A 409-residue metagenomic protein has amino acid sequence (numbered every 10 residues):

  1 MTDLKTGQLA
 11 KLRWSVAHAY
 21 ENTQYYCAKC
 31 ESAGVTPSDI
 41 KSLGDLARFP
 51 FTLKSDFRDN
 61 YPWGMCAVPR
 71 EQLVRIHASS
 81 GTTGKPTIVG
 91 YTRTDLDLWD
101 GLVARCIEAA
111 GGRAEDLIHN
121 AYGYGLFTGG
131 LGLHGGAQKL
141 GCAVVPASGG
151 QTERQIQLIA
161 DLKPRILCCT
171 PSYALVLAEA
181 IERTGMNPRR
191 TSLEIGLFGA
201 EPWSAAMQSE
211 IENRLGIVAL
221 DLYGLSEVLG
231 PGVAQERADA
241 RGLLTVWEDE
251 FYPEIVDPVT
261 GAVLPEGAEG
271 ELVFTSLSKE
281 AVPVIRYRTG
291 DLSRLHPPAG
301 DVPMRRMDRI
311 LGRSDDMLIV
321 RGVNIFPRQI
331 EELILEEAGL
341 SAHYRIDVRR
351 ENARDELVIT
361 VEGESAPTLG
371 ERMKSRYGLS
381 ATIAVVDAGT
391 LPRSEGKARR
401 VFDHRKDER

Functional and structural regions predicted by a protein language model:
M1-A78, T83-G101, R105-A109, A205 (+5 more regions): Nucleotide 5′-phosphate-binding alpha/beta core
A10, L162, T191, Y287 (+1 more regions): Structured loop/turn residues at beta-strand edges in well-structured enzyme cores
F49-L220, V228, G232-A240: Active-site phosphate/ATP/adenylate-binding loop shared across adenylate-forming ligases
V144, A219, P253, Y344-I346 (+1 more regions): Generic structural signal for residues in well-ordered beta-strands
A147, L222, V256, R349 (+1 more regions): Conserved beta-strand termini and adjacent loop/short-helix elements that scaffold enzyme active sites in alpha/beta
L167, V273, L277-Y377, G396: AMP-binding/adenylate-forming catalytic core of the ANL superfamily
E194, W203-A299: Conserved AMP-binding/adenylate-forming
